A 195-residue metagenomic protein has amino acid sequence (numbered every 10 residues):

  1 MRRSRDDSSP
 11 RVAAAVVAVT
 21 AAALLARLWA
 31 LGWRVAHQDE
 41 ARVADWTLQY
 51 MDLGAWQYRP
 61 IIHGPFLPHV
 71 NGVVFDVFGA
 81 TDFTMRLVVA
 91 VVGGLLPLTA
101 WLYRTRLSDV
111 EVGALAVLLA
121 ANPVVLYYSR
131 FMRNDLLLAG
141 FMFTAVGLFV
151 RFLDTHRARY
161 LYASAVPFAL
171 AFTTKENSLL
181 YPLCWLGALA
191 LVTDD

Functional and structural regions predicted by a protein language model:
M1-D195: Membrane-integral, polyisoprenol-dependent glycosyltransferases of the GT-C/oligosaccharyltransferase superfamily
